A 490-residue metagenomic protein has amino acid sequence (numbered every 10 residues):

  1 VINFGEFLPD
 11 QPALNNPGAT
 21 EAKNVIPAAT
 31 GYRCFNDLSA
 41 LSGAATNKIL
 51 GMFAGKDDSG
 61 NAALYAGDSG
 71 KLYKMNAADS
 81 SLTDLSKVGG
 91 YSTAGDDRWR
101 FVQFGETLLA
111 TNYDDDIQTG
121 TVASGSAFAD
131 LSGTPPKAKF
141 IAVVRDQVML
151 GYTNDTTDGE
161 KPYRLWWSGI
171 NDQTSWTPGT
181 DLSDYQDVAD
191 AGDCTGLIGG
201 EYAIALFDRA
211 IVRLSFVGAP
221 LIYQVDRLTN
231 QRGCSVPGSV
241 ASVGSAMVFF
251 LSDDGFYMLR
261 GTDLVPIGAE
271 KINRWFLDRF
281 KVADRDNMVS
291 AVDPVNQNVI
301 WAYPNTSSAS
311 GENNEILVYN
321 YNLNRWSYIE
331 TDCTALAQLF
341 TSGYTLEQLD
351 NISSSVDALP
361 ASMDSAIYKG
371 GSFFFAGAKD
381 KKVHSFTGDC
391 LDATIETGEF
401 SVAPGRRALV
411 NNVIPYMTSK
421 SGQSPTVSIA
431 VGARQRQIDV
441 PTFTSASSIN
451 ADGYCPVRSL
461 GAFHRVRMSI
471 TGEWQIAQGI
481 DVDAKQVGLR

Functional and structural regions predicted by a protein language model:
V1-S81, S92-E106, Q231-R490: Beta-sheet repeat architectures centered on beta-propellers
D37-L50, S86-G95, G125-M288: Beta-propeller and closely related beta-pinwheel folds
D84-K87, T119-T121, I316: Generic alpha-helical hydrophobic packing signal
R98-T134: Hydrophobic or amphipathic alpha-helical targeting/insertion segments
Q118, D158, Q423: Glycine/Thr-rich phosphate-binding loops of Rossmann-like dinucleotide-binding domains
T119-A138, G200-A203, D208, T387-I395 (+2 more regions): Generic structural signal for short, solvent-exposed loop/turn connectors between secondary structure elements
